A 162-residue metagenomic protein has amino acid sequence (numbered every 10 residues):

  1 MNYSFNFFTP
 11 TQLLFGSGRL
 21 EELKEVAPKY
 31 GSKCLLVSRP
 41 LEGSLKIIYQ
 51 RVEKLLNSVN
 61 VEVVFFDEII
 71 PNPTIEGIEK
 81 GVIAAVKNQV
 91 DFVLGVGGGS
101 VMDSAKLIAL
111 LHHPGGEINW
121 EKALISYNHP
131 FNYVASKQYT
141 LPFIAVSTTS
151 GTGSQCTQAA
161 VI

Functional and structural regions predicted by a protein language model:
M1-F92: ATP/NTP phosphate-donor binding region
E76-I162: Glycine/threonine-rich beta-strand-loop-alpha-helix active-site module that forms ligand/phosphate-binding
